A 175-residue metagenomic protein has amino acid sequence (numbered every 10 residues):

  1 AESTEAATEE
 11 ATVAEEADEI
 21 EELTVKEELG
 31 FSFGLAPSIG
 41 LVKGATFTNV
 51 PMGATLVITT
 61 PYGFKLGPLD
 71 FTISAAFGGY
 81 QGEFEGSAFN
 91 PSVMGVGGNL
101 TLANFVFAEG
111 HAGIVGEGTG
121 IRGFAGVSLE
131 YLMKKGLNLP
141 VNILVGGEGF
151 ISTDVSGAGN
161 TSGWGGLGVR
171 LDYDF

Functional and structural regions predicted by a protein language model:
A1-L66, W164-F175: Short glycine/proline- and aromatic-enriched beta-strand/turn motifs that initiate or cap beta-hairpins
L29, G95-T101, P140-V141: Short hydrophobic/aromatic-rich motifs at helix boundaries and adjacent loops
F31-K43, L69-Q81, F105-G118, S128 (+1 more regions): Transmembrane beta-strand segments that form the barrel wall of outer-membrane beta-barrel proteins
V42-M52, K65, Q81-N90, H111-F124 (+1 more regions): Solvent-exposed loop/turn segments connecting transmembrane beta-strands in outer-membrane beta-barrel proteins
V57-P61, G97-T101, F124-S128, R170-D172: Outer-membrane beta-barrel architecture
P61-L69, A103-F107, E130-N138, D174: Outer-membrane beta-barrel channels and translocator barrels
F71-L100: Mid-chain, structured segments of secreted extracytoplasmic proteins
M133-F175: Ligand-binding grooves and catalytic loops that recognize ribose/phosphate and carbohydrate rings, and esterified lipid
